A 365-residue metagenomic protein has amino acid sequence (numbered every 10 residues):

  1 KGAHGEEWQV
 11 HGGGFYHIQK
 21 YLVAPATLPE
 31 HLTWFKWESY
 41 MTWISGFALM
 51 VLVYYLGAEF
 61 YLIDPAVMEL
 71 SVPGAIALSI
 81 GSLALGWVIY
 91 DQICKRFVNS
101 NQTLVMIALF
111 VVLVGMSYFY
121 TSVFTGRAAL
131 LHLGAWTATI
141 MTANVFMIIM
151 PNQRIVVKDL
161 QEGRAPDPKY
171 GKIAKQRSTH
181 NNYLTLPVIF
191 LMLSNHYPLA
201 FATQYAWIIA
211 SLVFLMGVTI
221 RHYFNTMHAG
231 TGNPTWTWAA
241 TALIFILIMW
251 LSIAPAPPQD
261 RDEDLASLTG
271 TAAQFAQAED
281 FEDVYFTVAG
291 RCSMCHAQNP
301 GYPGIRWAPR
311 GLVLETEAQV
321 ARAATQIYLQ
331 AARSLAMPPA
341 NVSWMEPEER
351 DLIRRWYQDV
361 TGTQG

Functional and structural regions predicted by a protein language model:
K1, A84-I89, V145-L160: Membrane-water interface of transmembrane alpha-helices
K1-A24: Membrane-interface amphipathic/juxtamembrane segments adjacent to transmembrane helices
G13-F15, T27, W34, F47 (+4 more regions): Aromatic- and Gly/Pro-enriched helix-to-coil junctions and flexible linker segments
H17-F35, D167-G171: Cytosolic juxtamembrane amphipathic/interface segments immediately preceding and feeding into a transmembrane helix
S39-A58, S117-L131, L184-T203: Alpha-helical transmembrane segments and their membrane-interface junctions in multi-pass membrane proteins
S71-S82, R127-F146: Alpha-helical transmembrane segments
N99-I107, A202-A206, H228-L243: Membrane-interfacial entry segments at the cytosolic side of transmembrane helices
N99-M141: Long, highly hydrophobic alpha-helical transmembrane signal-anchor segments
